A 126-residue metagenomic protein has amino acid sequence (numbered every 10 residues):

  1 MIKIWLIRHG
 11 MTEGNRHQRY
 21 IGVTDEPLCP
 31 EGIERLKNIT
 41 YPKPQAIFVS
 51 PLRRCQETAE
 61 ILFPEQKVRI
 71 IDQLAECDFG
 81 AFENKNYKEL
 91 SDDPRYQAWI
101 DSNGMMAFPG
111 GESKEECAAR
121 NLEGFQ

Functional and structural regions predicted by a protein language model:
I2, I7-Q66, E112: Active-site-proximal alpha-helix that buttresses catalytic centers in soluble enzyme cores
K37-T40, L122-Q126: Generic structural signal for well-ordered alpha-helical scaffold segments
L62-R120: Phosphate-handling substructures
